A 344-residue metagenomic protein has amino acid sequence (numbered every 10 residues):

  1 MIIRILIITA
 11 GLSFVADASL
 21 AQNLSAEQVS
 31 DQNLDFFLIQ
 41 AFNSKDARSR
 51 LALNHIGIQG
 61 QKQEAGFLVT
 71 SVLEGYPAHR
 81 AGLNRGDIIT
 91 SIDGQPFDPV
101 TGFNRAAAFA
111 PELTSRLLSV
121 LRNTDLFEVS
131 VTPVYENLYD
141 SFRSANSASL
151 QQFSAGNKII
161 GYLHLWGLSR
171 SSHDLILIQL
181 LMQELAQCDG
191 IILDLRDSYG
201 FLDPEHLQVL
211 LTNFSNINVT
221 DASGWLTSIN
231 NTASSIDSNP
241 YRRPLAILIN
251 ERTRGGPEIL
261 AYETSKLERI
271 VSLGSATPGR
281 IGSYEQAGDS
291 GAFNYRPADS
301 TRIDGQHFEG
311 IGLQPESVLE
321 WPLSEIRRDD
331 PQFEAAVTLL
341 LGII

Functional and structural regions predicted by a protein language model:
M1-I8: Sec-dependent signal peptide recognition, specifically the positively charged N-region followed immediately by
A18-A21, A26: Boundary at the C-terminal end of the N-terminal hydrophobic targeting segment
S25-S71, S130: PDZ/PDZ-like peptide-tail recognition elements
L51-S91, Q95-D98, R170: PDZ/PDZ-like domain segments forming the peptide/carboxylate-binding groove, activating on the N-terminal beta-strands
A78-T101, I191-L193, T264-L267, S272-L273 (+1 more regions): Conserved PDZ fold ligand-binding element
I89-D93, L163-H164, E184-G200, L248: Short acidic catalytic loops
P96-C188, G312-W321, I326: C-terminal, low-ordered peptide segments at domain boundaries
S172, L180, S198-L248, R252 (+4 more regions): Gly/Ser/Thr-rich loop/hinge elements
